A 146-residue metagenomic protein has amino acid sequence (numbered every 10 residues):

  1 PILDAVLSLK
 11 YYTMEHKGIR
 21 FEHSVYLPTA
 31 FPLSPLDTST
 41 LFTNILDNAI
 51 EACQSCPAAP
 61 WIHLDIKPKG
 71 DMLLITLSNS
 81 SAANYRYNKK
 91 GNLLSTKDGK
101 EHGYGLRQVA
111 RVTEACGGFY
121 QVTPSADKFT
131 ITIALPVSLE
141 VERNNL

Functional and structural regions predicted by a protein language model:
P1-K17: Short beta-to-alpha transition helix within the HATPase_c
F21-F42: Conserved short strand/loop->alpha-helix "switch" segment adjacent to the catalytic nucleotide/phosphoryl-transfer site
P35-A58: Conserved ATP-binding N-box helix of the HATPase_c
A59-D71: Short beta-strand/loop element within the Bergerat-fold HATPase_c
D71-G103, E142-N144: Glycine-rich/acidic phosphate-handling loop/turn and adjacent ATP-lid/helix of nucleotide-binding kinase/ATPase domains
A83, S125-T132, S138: Glycine-rich nucleotide-binding loop
C116-D127: Glycine-rich ATP-binding loops of the HATPase_c
